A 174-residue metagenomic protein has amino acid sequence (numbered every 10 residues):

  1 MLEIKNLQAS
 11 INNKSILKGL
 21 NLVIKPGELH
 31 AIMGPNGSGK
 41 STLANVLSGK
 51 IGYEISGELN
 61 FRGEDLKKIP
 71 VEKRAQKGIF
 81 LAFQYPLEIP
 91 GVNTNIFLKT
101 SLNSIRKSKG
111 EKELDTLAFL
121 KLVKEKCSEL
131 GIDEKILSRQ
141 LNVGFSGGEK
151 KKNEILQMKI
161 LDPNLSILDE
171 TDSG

Functional and structural regions predicted by a protein language model:
L2-I4, L17: Conserved structural motif at the start of ABC-family nucleotide-binding domains
K14-S15, K73: Short coil-to-beta microelement around the adenine-binding A-loop and adjacent beta1/P-loop entry of ABC ATPase
M33-P35: The feature captures the beta-strand-to-loop junction immediately N-terminal to the Walker
S48-G49: Helix-to-loop junction immediately C-terminal to a conserved catalytic motif
E58-R74, N142: ABC ATPase NBD Q-loop/coupling interface
L87-N164: ABC-family P-loop ATPase nucleotide-binding domains
I167-G174: Walker B catalytic motif
